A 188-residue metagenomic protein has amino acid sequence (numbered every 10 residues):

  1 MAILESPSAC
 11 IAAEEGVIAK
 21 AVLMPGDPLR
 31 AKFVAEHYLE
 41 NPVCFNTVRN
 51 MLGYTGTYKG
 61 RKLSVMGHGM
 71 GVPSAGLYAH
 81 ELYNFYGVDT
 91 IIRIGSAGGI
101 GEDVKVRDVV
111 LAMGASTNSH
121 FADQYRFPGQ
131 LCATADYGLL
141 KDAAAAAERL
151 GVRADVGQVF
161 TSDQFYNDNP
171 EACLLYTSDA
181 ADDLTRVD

Functional and structural regions predicted by a protein language model:
M1-A133, Y137-K141: Metabolite-binding pocket within alpha/beta catalytic cores that recognizes anionic/polar moieties
A135-L175: Active-site rim beta-loop-alpha module in soluble metabolic enzymes
Y176-D183: Conserved small/polar residues in nucleotide/adenosyl-binding loops
R186-V187: Short glycine-rich, acidic/polar surface loops and turns
